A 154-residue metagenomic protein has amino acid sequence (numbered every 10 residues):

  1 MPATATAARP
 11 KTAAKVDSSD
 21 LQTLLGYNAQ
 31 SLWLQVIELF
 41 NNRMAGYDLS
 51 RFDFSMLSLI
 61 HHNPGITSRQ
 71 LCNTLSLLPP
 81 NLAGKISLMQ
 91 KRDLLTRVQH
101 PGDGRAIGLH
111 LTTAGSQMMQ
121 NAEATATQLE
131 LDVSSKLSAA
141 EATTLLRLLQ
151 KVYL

Functional and structural regions predicted by a protein language model:
M1-Y47, L94: N-terminal leader segment of winged-helix/HTH proteins
T4-A8, I37, G65, S87-R147: Charged, amphipathic alpha-helical coiled-coil/dimerization segments
D20, L34-L82: N-terminal helix-turn-helix DNA-binding core of bacterial DNA-binding proteins
G26, T74, G108: Short aromatic/hydrophobic contact patches that present stacked aromatics for nucleic-acid/ligand binding
A29, L57-I60, L149: Hydrophobic structural patches
Q150-L154: Short hydrophobic/aromatic patches at helix-to-coil boundaries
